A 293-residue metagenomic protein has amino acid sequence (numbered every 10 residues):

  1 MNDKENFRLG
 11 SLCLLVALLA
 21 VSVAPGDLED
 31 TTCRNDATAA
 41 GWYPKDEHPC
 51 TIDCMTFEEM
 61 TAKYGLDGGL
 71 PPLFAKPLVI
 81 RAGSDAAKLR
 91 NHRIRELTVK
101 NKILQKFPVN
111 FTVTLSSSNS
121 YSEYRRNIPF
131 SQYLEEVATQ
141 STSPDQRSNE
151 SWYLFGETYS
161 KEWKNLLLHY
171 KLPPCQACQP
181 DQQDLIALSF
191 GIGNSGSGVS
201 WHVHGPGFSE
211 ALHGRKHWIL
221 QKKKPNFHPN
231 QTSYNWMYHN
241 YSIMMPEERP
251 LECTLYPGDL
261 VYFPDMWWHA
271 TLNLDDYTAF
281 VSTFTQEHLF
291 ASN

Functional and structural regions predicted by a protein language model:
M1-N2, G258: Short intrinsically disordered, low-complexity coil segments enriched in acidic
D3-G10: Bacterial N-terminal signal peptides that target proteins for export
G10-L260, W268-N293: N-terminal accessory scaffold of Fe(II)-dependent oxygenases
